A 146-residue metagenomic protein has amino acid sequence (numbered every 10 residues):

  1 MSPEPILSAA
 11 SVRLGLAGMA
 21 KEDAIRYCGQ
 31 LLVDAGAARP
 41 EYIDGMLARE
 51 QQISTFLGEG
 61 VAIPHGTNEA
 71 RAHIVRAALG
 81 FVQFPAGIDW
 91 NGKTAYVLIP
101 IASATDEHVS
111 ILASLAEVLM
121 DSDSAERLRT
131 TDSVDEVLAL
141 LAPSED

Functional and structural regions predicted by a protein language model:
M1-D146: Cytosolic covalent-transfer regions centered on His/Cys nucleophiles that carry phosphoryl or persulfide groups
